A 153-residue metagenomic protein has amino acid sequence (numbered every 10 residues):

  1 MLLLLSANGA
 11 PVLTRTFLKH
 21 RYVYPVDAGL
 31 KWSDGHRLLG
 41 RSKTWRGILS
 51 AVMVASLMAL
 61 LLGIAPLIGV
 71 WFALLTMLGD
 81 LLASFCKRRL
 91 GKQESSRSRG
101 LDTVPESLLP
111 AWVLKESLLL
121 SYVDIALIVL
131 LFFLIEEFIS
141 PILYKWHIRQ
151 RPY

Functional and structural regions predicted by a protein language model:
M1-P66, V70, M77-W112, Y122-Y153: Interhelical loop and helix-boundary elements at the membrane-water interface of polytopic inner-membrane proteins
